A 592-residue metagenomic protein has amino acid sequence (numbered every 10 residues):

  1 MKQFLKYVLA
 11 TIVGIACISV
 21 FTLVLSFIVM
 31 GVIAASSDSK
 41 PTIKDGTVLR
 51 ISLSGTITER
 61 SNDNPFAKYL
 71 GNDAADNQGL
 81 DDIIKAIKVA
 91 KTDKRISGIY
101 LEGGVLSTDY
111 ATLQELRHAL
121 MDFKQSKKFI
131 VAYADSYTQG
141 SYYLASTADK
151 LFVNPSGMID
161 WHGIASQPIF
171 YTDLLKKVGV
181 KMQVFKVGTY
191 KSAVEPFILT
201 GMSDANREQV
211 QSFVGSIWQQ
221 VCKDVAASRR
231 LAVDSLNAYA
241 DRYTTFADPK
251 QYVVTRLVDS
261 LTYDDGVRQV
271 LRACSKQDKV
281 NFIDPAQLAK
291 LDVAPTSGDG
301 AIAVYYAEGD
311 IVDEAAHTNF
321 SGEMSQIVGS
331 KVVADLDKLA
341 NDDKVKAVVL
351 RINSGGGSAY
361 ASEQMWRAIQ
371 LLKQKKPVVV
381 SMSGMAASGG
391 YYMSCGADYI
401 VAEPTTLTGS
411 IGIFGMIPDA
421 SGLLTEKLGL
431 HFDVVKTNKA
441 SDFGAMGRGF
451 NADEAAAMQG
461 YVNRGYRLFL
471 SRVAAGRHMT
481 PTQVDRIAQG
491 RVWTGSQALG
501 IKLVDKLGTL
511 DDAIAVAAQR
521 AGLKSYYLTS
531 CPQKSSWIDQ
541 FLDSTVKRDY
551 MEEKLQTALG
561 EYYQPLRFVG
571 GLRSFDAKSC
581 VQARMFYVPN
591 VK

Functional and structural regions predicted by a protein language model:
K2-T42, G46: N-terminal type II signal-anchor transmembrane helix that functions as the membrane-insertion/stop-transfer segment
K40-P41, L49-P168, P295-L423: Cleft-lining beta-strand/loop regions that shape enzyme active-site pockets
T42-D45, V293-G300, E426, G522-L523 (+2 more regions): Extracellular/periplasmic catalytic domains that process cell-envelope and extracellular macromolecules
T172-R272, S421-I501, D505, D511-V516 (+2 more regions): Charged, glycine-interspersed solvent-exposed loop segments at helix/strand-loop junctions that cap or gate access
A227-S228, D259-A301, F414, L470-G476 (+1 more regions): C-terminal long alpha-helix characteristic of the crotonase
Q277-D284, K346, A402-E403, F432-K436 (+2 more regions): Acidic/polar loop patches that form or flank catalytic/metal-binding clefts of enzymes that bind anionic ligands
D299-I302, Y306-D342, Y461, P532-K592: Intrinsic disorder and flexible/low-complexity segments
A359-Q364, Q497-G500, Q540-T545: Short glycine/threonine-rich loop-to-helix capping motif typified by GTGT followed within a few residues by an Asp-Pro
